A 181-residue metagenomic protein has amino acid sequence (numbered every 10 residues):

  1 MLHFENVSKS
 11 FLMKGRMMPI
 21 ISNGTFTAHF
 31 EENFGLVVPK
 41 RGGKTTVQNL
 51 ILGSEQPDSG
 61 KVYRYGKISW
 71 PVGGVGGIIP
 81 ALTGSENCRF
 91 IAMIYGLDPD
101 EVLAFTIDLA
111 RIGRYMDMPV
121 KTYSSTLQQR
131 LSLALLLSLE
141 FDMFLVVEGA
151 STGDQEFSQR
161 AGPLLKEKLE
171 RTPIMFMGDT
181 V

Functional and structural regions predicted by a protein language model:
M1-F30: A short, flexible loop at the N-terminus of ABC-type nucleotide-binding domains that lies
S10, K67-L165: ABC-family P-loop ATPase nucleotide-binding domains
M13, P39-K40, S125: Residue-level marker of regulatory loop/turn positions in helix-turn-helix DNA-binding domains and in histidine
R16-M18, G53-S54, E156: Short gly/ser/thr-rich secondary-structure transition/capping motifs
F30, R64-G66, L139-E140, L169-R171: Short loop/turn elements that form and flank the Walker-type P-loop nucleotide-binding site in RecA-like NTPase cores
F30-M93: ABC ATPase nucleotide-binding domain signature region
L164-V181: Conserved catalytic loops of ABC-family nucleotide-binding domains
